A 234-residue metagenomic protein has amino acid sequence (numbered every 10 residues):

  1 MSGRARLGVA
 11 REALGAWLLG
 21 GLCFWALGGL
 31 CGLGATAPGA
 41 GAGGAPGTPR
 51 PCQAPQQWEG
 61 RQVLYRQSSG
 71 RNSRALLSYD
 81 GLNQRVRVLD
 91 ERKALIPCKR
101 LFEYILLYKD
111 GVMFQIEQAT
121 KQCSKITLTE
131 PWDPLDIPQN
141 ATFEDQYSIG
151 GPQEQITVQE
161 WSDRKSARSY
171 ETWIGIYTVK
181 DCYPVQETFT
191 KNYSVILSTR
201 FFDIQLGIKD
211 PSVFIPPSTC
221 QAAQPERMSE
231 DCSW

Functional and structural regions predicted by a protein language model:
S2-R4, E12-G15, G29, Q57-E59 (+4 more regions): N-terminal entry/capping and adjacent linker segments that precede and initiate structured domains
S2-W17, G21-P49, L128, P134 (+3 more regions): Non-transmembrane domains of secretory- and envelope-associated proteins
P38-N72, Q84-L89, M113: A short, Trp-centered hydrophobic/proline-enriched beta-strand micro-motif
G60-R66, R87-K93, T157-R168, G175 (+1 more regions): Short beta-strand segments that buttress and anchor functional surface loops
S73-R74, R100-L101, W161, E171-W173: Eukaryotic intrinsically disordered and solvent-exposed regulatory patches
R74-N140, F189-S198, D203: An acidic-aromatic
